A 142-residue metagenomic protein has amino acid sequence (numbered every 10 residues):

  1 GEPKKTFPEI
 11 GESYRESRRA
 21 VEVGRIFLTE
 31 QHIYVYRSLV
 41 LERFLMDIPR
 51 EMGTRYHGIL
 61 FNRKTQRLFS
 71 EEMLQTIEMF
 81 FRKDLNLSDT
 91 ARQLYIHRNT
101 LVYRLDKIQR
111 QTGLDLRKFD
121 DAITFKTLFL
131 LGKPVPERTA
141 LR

Functional and structural regions predicted by a protein language model:
G1-R142: Cytosolic nucleotide-utilizing catalytic cores of signal-transduction proteins
